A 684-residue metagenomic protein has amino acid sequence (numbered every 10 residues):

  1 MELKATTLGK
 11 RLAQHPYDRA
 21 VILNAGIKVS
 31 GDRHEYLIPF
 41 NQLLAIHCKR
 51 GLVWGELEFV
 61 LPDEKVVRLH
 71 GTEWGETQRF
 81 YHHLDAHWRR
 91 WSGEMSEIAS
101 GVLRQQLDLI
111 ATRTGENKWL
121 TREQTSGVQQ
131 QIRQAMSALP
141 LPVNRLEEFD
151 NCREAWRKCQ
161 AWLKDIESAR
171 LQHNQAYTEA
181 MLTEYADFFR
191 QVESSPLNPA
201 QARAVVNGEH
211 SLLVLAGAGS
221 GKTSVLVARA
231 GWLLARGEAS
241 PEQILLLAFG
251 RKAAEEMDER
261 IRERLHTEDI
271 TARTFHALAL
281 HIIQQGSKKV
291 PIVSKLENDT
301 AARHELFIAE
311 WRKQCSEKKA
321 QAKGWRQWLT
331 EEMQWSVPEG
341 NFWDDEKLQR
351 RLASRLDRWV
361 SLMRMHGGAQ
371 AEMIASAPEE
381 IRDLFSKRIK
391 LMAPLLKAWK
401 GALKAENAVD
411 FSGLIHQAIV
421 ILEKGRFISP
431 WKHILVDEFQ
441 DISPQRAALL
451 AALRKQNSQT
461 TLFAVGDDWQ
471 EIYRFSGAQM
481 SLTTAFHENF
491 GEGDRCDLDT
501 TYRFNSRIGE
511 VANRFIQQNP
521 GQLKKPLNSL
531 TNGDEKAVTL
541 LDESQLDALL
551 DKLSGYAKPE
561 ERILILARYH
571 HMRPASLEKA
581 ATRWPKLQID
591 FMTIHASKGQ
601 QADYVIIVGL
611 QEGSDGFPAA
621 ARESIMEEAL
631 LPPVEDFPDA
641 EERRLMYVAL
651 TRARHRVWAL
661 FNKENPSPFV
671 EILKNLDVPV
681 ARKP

Functional and structural regions predicted by a protein language model:
M1-R19: Anionic N-terminal interaction surfaces
L23, R33, L37, L44-L52 (+4 more regions): P-loop NTPase Walker
G127, M136, P140-R153, Q160-A218 (+7 more regions): Conserved helicase NTPase motor core
V143-R170, N174-A176, L182, L234-A408: A basic/glycine-biased coupling hinge at the interface between accessory DNA-binding modules
L213, S220-L226, E492-D494, T500-L587 (+1 more regions): Helicase P-loop NTPase motor core
S386-I389, A393, G533, E543-Q588 (+3 more regions): Accessory C-terminal helicase-associated subdomains
H433, K558-E560, L587-Q588, K598-K663 (+2 more regions): Conserved helicase C-terminal RecA-like lobe
P444-E535, D677-A681: Conserved RecA-like helicase ATPase core segment that couples NTP binding/hydrolysis to strand translocation
